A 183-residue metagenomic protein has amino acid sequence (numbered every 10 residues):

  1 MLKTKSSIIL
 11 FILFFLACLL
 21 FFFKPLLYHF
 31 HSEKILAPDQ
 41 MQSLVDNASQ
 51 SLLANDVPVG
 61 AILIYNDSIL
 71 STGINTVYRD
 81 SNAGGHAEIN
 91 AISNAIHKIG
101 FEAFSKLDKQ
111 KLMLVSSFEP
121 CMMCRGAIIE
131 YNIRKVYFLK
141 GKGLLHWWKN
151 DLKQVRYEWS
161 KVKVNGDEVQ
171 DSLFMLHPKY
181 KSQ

Functional and structural regions predicted by a protein language model:
L2-L52, Q110, P120, G126-Q183: Zinc-dependent deaminase
Q40, L44, A87, A91-K98: Stable alpha-helical structural segments in soluble proteins, enriched in small hydrophobic residues
A54-P58: Short, flexible loop/turn motifs enriched in small residues
V59-D67: Short beta-strand scaffold segments in enzyme catalytic cores
L70-V77: Short beta->alpha transition motifs characteristic of CBS
V77-N90: A short, polar/charged loop-to-alpha-helix boundary motif
N82, I92-K106: A contiguous binding-surface segment within folded domains or other stable secondary-structure elements
S105-F118: Immediate flanking context of iron-sulfur cluster ligation sites
